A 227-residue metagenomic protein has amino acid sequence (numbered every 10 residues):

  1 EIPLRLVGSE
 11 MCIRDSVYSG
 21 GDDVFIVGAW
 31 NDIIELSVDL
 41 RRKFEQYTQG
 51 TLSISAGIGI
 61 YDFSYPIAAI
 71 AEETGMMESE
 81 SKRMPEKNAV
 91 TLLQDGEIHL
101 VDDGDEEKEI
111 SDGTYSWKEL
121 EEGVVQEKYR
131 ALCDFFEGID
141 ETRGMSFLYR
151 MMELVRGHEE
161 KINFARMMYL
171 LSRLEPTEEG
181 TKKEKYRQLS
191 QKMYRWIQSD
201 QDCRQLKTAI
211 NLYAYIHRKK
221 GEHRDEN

Functional and structural regions predicted by a protein language model:
E1-G8, I13: Single conserved hydrophobic/aromatic residue that forms the stacking wall/gate of nucleotide- or nucleobase-binding
S9, V24, E86: Cytosolic nucleotide-binding catalytic cores of signal-transduction proteins
R14-W30: Short beta-strand->loop micro-motif that forms the acidic, two-metal-ion catalytic signature in nucleotide-processing
D15-G20, G50-E73, T91-L93: A short glycine-enriched loop-to-beta-strand structural element that forms part of the catalytic core of nucleotide
I26-S53: GGDEF/GGEEF active-site signature
L36-L40, I70-M77: Alpha-helical scaffold elements adjacent to nucleotide-binding pockets in ATP/GTP-utilizing enzyme cores
I58-D62, E72-M84, L93-E107: Cyclic nucleotide signaling catalytic output domains
K87-N227: Long, compositionally biased charged/polar accessory segments in the mid-to-C-terminal portions of proteins
